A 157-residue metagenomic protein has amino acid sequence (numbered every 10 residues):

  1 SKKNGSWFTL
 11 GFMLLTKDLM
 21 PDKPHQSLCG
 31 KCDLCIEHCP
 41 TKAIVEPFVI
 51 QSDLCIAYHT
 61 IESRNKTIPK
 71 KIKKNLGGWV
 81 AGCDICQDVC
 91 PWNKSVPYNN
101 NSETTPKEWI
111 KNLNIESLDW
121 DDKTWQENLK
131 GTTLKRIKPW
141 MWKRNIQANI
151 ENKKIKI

Functional and structural regions predicted by a protein language model:
S1-W109: Catalytic cores of enzyme domains
I68-I157: Alpha-helical scaffold domains
